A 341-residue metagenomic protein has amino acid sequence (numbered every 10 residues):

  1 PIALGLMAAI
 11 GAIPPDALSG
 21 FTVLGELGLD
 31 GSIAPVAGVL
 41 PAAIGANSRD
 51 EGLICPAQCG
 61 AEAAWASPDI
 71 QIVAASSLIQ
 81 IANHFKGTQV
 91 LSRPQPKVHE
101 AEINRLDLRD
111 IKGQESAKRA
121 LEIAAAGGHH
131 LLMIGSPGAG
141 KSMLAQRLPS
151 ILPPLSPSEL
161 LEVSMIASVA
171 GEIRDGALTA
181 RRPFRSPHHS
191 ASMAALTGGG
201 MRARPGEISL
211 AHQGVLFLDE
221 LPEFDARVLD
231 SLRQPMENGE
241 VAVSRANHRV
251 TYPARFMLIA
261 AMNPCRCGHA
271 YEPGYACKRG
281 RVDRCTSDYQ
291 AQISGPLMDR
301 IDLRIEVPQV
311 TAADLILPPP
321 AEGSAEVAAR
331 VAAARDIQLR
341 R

Functional and structural regions predicted by a protein language model:
P1-L132, S136-A139, S244: Peripheral, non-AAA+ core regions of ATP-driven protein-machinery
I13-D16, S92-P96, S158, A167-D175 (+2 more regions): Conserved C-terminal "switch" segment of AAA+ ATPases
K86-I123, G127, L155-I208: P-loop NTPase nucleotide-binding/switch module
L132-G176, N238: Walker A/P-loop
F184-P187, A203-Q213, V243-P264, Y275-C277 (+1 more regions): AAA+/SF3 P-loop NTPase mechanochemical coupling elements
R204-E237, G268-P273, S294-R300, V310-I316: Conserved AAA+/SF3 P-loop NTPase catalytic/coupling segment centered on the Walker-B
D219-L221, A246-N247, A260-C265, V307-V310: A short beta-strand-to-loop transition that corresponds to the Sensor-1 phosphate-sensing loop of AAA+ P-loop ATPases
D230-Y252, Y271-Q292, E322-A325: Substrate-gripping "pore-loop 1 plus following alpha2 helix"
